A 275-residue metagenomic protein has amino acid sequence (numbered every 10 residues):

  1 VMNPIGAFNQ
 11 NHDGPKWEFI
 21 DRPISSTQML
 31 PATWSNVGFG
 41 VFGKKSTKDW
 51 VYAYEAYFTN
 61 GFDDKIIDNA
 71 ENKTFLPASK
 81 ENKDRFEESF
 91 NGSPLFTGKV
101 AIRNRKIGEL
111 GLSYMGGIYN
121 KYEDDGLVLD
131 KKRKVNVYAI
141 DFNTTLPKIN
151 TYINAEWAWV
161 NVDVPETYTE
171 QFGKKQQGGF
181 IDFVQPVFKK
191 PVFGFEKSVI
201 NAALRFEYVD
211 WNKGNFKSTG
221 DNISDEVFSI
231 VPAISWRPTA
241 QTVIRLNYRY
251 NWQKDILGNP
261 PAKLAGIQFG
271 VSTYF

Functional and structural regions predicted by a protein language model:
V1-D64, G92-T97, A101-L110, F180-P186 (+2 more regions): Outer membrane beta-barrel
N11-D13, I24-P31, I67-E71, D84-S89 (+3 more regions): Extracellular/periplasm-exposed beta-strand and loop segments of Gram-negative cell-envelope proteins, dominated by
H12-F19, E71-L76, E156-W159, E207 (+1 more regions): Short amphipathic alpha-helical segments, especially helix-boundary/capping motifs
D21-R22, K80-E81, E226: General secondary-structure edge motif
Y54, F58-F62, N72-E81: A short, charged helix-loop
F58, D68, M115-G117: Short glycine/proline- and aromatic-enriched beta-strand/turn motifs that initiate or cap beta-hairpins
K73-E123: Loop-centered beta-sheet repeat module
G108-F275: Outer-membrane beta-barrel pore domains
